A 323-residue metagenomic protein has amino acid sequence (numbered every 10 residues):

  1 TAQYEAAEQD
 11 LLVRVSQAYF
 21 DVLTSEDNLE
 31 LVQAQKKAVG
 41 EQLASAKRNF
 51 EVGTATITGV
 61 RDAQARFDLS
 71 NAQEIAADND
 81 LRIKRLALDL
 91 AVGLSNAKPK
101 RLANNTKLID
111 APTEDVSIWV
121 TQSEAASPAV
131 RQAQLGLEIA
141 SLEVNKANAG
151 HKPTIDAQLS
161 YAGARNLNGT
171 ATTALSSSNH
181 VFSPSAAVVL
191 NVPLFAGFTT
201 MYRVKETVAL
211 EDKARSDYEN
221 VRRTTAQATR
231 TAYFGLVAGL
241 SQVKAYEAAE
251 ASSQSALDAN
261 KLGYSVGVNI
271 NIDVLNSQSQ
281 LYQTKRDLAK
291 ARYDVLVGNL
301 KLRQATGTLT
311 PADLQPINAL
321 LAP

Functional and structural regions predicted by a protein language model:
A7-E30, E41, R48, K84 (+3 more regions): Amphipathic alpha-helical coiled-coil segments
D10-Q122, G235, G239, Q280-Y282: Periplasmic alpha-helical coiled-coil/stalk elements that build and connect Gram-negative outer-membrane
Q17, D62, T154, S183-S185 (+2 more regions): Transmembrane beta-barrel architecture of outer-membrane proteins
A77, P128, A291: Metallo-beta-lactamase
L102-T113, N145-K146, Q158-R203, P316-P323: Small/polar, glycine/serine/threonine/aspartate-rich low-complexity segments that form flexible
A103-E138, P193-L194, E219-R222, L321-P323: Bacterial Sec-pathway N-terminal export signals of envelope proteins
A133, I155-L159: Membrane-embedded beta-strand positions of outer-membrane beta-barrel proteins
V297-P323: Gram-negative outer-membrane assembly/targeting C-terminal domains
